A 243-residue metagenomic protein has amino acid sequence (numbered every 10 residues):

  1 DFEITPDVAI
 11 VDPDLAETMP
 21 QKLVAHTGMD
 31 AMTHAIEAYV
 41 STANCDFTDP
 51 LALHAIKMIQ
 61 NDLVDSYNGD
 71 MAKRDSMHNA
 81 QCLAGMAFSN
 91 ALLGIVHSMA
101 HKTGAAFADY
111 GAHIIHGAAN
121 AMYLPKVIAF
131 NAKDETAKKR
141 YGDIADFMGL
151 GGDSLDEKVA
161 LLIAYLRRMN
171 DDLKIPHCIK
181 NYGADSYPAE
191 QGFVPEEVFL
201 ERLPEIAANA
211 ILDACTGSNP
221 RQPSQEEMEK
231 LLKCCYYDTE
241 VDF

Functional and structural regions predicted by a protein language model:
D1-N44, K139-D143: A glycine/threonine-rich phosphate-anchoring loop and its flanking beta-alpha core in nucleotide/phosphate-binding
V24-M29, T48-A52, A112-I115: Short glycine/threonine-rich catalytic loop with a Thr-x-Gly-x-Asp
M32-I36, M77-G85, M99, L124 (+4 more regions): Short alpha-helical scaffolding segments that buttress acidic/His motifs in well-ordered protein cores
A38-N90, G94, G104-D109: Glycine-rich phosphate/diphosphate-binding loops and the adjacent beta-loop-alpha structural elements that coordinate
S89-H101, A112-M122: Conserved phosphate/anionic-ligand binding catalytic regions in large, soluble enzymes, centered on
A106-V198, V241: Gly/Pro-rich interdomain helix-loop hinge
F193-F243: Short, amphipathic C-terminal "tail helix"
